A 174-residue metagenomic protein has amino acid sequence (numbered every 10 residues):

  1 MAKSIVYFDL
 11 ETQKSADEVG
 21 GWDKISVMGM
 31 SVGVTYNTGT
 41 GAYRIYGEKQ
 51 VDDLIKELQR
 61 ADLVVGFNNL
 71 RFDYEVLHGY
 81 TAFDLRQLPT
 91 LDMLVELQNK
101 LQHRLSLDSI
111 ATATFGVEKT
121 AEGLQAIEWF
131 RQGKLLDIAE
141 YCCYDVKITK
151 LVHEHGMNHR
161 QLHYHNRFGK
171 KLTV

Functional and structural regions predicted by a protein language model:
M1-Q59, L63: Conserved RNase H-like, two-metal-ion catalytic cores of nucleic-acid enzymes
D9-E11, D92, D145: Acidic active-site catalytic centers that drive phospho-/nucleotidyl reactions and related ester hydrolyses
G39-S109: Conserved DEDDh/DEDDy metal-dependent 3′-5′ exonuclease domain
L105-T120: A polyampholytic, Gly/Pro-enriched intrinsically disordered region
G116-V174: Acidic, Mg2+-coordinating catalytic module of metal-dependent nucleases/exonucleases that use a two-metal-ion mechanism
